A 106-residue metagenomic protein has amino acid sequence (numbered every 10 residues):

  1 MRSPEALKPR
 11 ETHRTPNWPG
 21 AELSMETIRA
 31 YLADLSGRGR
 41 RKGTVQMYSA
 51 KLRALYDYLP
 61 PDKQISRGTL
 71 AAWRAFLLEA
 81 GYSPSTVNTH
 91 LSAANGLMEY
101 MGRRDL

Functional and structural regions predicted by a protein language model:
M1-N17: N-terminal helical hairpins
E11-R14, R29-L106: N-terminal core-binding DNA-recognition domain of tyrosine recombinases/integrases
T15-M25: A detector for short, charged/polar N-terminal pre-domain segments
